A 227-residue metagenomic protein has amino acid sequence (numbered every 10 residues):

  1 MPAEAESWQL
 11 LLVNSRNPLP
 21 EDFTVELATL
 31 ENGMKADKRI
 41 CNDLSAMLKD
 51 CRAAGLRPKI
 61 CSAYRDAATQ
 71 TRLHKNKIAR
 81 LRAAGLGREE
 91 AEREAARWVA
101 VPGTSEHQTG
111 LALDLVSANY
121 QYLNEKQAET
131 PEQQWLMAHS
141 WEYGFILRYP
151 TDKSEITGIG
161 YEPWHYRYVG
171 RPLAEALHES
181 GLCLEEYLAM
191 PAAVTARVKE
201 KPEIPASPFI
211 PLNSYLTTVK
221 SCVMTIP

Functional and structural regions predicted by a protein language model:
M1-P205, F209-Y215, V219-P227: Extracytoplasmic cell-surface/polysaccharide-interacting catalytic and binding patches
